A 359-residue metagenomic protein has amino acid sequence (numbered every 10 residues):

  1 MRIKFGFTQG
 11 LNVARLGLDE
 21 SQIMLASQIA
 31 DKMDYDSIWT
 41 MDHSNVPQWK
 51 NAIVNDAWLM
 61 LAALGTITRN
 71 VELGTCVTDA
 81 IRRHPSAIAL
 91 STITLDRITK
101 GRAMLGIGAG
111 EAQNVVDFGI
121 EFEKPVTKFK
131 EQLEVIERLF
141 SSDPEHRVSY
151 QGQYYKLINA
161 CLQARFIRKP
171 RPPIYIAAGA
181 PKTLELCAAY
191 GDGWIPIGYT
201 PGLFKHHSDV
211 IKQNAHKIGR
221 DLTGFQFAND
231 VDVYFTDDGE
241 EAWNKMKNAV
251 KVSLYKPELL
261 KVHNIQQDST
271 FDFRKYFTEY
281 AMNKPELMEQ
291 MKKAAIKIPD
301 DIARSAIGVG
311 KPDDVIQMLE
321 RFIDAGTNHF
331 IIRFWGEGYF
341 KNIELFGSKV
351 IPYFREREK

Functional and structural regions predicted by a protein language model:
M1-E72, P172: N-terminal beta1-alpha1-beta2 module of alpha/beta enzyme domains
F5-Q9, I38-T40, E72-T75, A103-I107 (+4 more regions): Hydrophobic faces of well-ordered beta-strands that scaffold small-molecule active sites in alpha/beta enzyme cores
T8-S21, T78-S86, R168-G179, V233-T236 (+1 more regions): Active-site mouth loops of central-metabolism enzymes
G17-A30, I88-S91, A177-A189, M246 (+1 more regions): Short, acidic/polar
A30, D34, D42, L64 (+11 more regions): Conserved, mostly hydrophobic/aromatic
S37-M60, L64, D79, V116 (+2 more regions): Glycine-rich, proline-tolerant flexible connector loops at the mouths of alpha/beta enzymes
N51-G74, E131-V135, L139, E344-K359: Alpha-helix-loop-beta-strand connector modules within alpha/beta enzyme cores
V126-Q163, G202-D324, E356-K359: An alpha-helical appendage that flanks or caps ligand/catalytic pockets
